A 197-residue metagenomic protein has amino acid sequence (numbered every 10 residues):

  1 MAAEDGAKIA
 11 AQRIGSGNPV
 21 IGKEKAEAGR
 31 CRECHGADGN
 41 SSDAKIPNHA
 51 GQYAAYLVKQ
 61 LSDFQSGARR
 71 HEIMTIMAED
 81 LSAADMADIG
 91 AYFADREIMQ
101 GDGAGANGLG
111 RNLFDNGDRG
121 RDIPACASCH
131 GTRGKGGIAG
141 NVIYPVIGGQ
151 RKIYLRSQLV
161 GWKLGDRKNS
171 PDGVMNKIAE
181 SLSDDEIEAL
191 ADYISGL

Functional and structural regions predicted by a protein language model:
M1-E27, S42-D43, D95-D122: Electrostatic cytochrome c docking/interface patches
K8-S66: The feature marks the first
K23-R32, G51-A54, D115-A127, G148-S157 (+1 more regions): Sequence context surrounding c-type heme c attachment/ligation sites in exported
G29-D38, I89, I123-T132, L190: The canonical Cys-X-X-Cys-His
S42-N48, D63-G105, G140-P145, K163-L197: Axial heme c-ligation environment in periplasmic c-type cytochrome domains
